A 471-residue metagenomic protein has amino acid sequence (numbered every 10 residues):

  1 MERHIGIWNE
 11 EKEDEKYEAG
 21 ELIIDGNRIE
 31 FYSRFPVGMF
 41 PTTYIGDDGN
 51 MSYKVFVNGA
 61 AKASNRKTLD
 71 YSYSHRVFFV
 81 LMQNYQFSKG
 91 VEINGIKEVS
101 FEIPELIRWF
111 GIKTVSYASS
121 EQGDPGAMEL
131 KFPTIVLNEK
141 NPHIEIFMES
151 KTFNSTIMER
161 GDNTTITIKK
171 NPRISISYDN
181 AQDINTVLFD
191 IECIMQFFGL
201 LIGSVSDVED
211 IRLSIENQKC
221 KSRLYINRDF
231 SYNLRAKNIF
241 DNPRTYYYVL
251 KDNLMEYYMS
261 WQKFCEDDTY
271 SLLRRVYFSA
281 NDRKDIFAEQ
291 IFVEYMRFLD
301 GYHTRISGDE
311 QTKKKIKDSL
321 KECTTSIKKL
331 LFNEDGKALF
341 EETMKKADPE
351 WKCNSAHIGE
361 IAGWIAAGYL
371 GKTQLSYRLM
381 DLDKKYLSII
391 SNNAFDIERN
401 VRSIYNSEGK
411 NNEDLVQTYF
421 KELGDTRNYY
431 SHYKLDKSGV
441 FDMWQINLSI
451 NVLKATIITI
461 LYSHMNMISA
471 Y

Functional and structural regions predicted by a protein language model:
M1, L137-E139, S155-N163, N180 (+4 more regions): Generic structural signal for short, solvent-exposed loop/turn connectors between secondary structure elements
M1-E2, M82-G90, I226-K237, M344-I361: Short N-terminal signal/transit or membrane-insertion segments and the immediately adjacent low-complexity/disordered
M1-V205: Long, contiguous, compositionally biased segments that the model treats as domain-scale units
E102, N180-N185, E216, C220-F240 (+3 more regions): General structural signal for secondary-structure boundaries
G123-P142, F230-T245, Y386-E398: Charged, low-complexity, helix/coiled-coil-prone segments
E145-G161, K219-L224, L234-D241, N253-K263 (+1 more regions): Phosphate-binding glycine-rich loops and adjacent basic patches that engage nucleotide phosphates, nucleic-acid
N185-S260: Internal, Lys/Arg-enriched amphipathic helical interaction segments that engage polyanionic partners
I239-Y471: Amphipathic, oligomerization/interface secondary-structure segments
